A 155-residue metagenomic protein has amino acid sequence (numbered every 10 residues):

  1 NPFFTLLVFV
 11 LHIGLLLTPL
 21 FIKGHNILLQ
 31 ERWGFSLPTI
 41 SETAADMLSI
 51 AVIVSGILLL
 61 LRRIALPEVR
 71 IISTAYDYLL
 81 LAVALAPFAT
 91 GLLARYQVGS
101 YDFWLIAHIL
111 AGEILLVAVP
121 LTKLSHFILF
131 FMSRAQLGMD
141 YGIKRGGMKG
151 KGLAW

Functional and structural regions predicted by a protein language model:
F4-L28, E42-I64, Y76-Q97, Y101-W155: Hydrophobic cores of alpha-helical transmembrane segments in multi-pass integral membrane proteins
W33-E42: Membrane-interface segments at the starts/ends of alpha-helical transmembrane spans
G34-F35, V69-R70, Y101-F103: Short secondary-structure boundary micro-motifs
I64-I72: Alpha-helical transmembrane segments
